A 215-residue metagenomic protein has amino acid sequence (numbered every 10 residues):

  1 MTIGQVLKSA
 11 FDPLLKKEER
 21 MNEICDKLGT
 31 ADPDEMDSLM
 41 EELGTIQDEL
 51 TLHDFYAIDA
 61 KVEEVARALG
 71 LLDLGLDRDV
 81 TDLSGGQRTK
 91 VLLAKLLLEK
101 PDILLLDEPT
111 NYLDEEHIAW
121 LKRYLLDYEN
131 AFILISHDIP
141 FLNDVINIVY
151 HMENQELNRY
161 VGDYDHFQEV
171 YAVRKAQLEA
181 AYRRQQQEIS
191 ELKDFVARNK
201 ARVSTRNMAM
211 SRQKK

Functional and structural regions predicted by a protein language model:
M1-Y182: ABC ATP-binding cassette signature C-motif
A31, V196-M208: Short intracellular "coupling" helices and adjacent cytoplasmic loop segments at the cytosolic face of multi-pass
R183-N199: Short cytosolic helices in intracellular loops of multi-pass membrane proteins
R212: Long, charge-dense, solvent-exposed interaction surfaces that engage phosphate-rich ligands
K215: Flexible loop/N-cap segments at domain edges
